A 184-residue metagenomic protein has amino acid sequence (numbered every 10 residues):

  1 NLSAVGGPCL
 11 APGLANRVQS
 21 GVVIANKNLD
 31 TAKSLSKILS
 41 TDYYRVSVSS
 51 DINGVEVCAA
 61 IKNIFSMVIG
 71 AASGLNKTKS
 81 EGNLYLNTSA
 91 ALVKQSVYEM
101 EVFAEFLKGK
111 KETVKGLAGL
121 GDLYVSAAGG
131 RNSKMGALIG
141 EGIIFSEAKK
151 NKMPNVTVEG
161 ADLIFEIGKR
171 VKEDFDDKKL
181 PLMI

Functional and structural regions predicted by a protein language model:
N1-L86: Rossmann-fold dinucleotide-binding core
T31, E99, R131: Short phosphate-engaging motifs
S34, I38, L92-V102: A non-catalytic, amphipathic alpha-helix used as a structural packing/dimerization or gating element in enzyme scaffolds
S49-I52, K62, M67-S73, K77 (+4 more regions): NAD(P)-dependent Rossmann-like dehydrogenase/reductase catalytic/cofactor-binding core
E56, E99, D122: Acidic-residue sensor for enzyme active/binding pockets
